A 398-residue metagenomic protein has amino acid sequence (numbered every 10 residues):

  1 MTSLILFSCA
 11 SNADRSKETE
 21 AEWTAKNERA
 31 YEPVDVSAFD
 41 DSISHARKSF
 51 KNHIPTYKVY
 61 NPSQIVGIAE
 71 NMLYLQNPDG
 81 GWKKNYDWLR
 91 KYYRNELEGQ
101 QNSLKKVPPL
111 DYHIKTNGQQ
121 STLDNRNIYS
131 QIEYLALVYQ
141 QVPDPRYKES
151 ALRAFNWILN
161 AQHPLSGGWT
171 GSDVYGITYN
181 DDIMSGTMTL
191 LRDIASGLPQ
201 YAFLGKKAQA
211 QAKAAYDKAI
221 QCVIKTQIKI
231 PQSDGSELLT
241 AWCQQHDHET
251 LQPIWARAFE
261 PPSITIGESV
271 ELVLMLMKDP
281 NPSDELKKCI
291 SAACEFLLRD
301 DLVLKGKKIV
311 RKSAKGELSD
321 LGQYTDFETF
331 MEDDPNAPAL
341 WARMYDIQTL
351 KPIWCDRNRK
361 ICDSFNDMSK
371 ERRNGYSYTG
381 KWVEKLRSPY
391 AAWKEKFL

Functional and structural regions predicted by a protein language model:
F7-S8: C-terminal motif of bacterial Sec signal peptides marking the signal peptidase cleavage site
N12-I68, D193-C222, H248-E260, I264-L398: Terminal, non-catalytic domain-edge segments
A25-D41, W82, D87-W88, E96-K115 (+3 more regions): Intrinsic, low-complexity N-terminal interaction/targeting segments
H53-N117, T122-Y129: N-terminal carbohydrate-binding/catalytic regions of secreted carbohydrate-active enzymes
G67-G80, S150-G167, A212-Q232, C289-G306: Long, well-ordered core segments of solenoidal/helical folds
L75, V138-Q141, A161, I194-G197 (+2 more regions): Residue-level signature of the C-terminal ends
K83-D87, S150-A151, A161-S172, N180 (+4 more regions): Short, solvent-exposed loop/turn and secondary-structure capping segments
Q101-L137, D144-R146, L152-A202, K206-A210 (+1 more regions): Acidic/His-rich structured neighborhood in mature extracellular/periplasmic domains
